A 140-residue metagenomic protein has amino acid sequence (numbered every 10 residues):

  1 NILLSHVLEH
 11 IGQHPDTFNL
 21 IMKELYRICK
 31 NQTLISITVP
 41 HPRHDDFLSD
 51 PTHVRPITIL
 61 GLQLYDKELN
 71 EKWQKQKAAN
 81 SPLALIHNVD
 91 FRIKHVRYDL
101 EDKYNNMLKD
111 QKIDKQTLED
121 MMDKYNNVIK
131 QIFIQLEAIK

Functional and structural regions predicted by a protein language model:
L3: A conserved beta-strand element that flanks and buttresses the S-adenosyl-L-methionine
H6: Cell-envelope and extracellular/periplasmic
H10-H14: A short His-aromatic
F18-L34: A short glycine-rich, Lys/Arg-flanked "PGG" loop and its adjoining helix->strand segment in the class I
Q32-S36, Q131-F133: Intrinsic-disorder/low-complexity, polar/charged segments enriched in Ser/Thr/Lys/Arg/Asp/Glu/Gln
T38-P42: Short strand-turn motif at the edge of the Rossmann-like AdoMet-binding core
L48-I93: Conserved Class I S-adenosyl-L-methionine
A79-K140: C-terminal lobe and adjacent flexible extensions of AdoMet/dcAdoMet transferase-like proteins
